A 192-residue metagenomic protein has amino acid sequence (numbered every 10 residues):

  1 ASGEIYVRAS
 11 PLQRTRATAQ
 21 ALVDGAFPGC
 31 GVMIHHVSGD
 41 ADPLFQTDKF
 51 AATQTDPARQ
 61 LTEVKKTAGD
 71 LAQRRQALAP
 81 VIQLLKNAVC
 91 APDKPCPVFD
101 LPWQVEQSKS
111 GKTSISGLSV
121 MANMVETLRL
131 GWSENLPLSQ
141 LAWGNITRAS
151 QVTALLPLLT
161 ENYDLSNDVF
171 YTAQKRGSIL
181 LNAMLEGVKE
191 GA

Functional and structural regions predicted by a protein language model:
A1-Y6, S10-A192: Signature for phosphate-centric chemistry
